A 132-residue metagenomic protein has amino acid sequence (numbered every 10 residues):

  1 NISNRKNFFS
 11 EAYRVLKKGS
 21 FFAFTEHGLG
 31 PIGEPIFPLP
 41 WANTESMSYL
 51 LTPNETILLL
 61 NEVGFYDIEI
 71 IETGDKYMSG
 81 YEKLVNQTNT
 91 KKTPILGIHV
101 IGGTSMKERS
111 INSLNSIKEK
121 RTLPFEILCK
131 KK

Functional and structural regions predicted by a protein language model:
N1-N4: A short SAM/SAH-binding and catalytic strip from SAM-dependent methyltransferases
K6-F21: A short glycine-rich, Lys/Arg-flanked "PGG" loop and its adjoining helix->strand segment in the class I
N7, H27, L50: S-adenosyl-L-methionine-dependent methyltransferase catalytic core, i.e., the SAM/SAH-binding region
N7-F8, F37-L39, V85: Short, glycine/charged-enriched secondary-structure capping and boundary segments
F22-A23, D67: A short hydrophobic/small-residue beta-strand
F24-M47: Short, glycine-/aromatic-enriched active-site segment of Class I SAM-dependent methyltransferases
S48-G64, I68-I70: Short alpha-helix
E69-K132: Conserved Class I S-adenosyl-L-methionine
